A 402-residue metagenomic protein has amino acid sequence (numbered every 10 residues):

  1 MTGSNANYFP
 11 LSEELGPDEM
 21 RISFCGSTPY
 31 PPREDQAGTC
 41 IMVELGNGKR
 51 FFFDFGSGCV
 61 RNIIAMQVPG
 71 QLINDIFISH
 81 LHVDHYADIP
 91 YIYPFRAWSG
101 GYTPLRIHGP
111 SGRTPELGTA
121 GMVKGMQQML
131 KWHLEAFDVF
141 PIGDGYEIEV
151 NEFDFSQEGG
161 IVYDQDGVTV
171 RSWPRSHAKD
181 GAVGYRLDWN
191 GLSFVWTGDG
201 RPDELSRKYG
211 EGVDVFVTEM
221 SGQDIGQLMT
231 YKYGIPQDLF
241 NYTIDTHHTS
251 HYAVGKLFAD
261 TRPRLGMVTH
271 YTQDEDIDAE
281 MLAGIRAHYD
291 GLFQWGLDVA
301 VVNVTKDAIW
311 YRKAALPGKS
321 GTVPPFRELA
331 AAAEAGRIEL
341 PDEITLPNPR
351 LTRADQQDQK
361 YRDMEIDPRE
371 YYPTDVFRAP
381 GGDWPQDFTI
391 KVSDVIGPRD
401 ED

Functional and structural regions predicted by a protein language model:
M1-V195, E204, A279-I309, R327-L329 (+2 more regions): Binuclear metal-dependent hydrolase catalytic cores
R175, G222-Q223, L340: Short glycine-rich anion-binding loops that position phosphate/pyrophosphate groups of nucleotides and phosphorylated
G184, N190-S193, R201-A300, G397-E401: Cap/insert and terminal regions of metallo-dependent hydrolase folds
Y311-P325: A polyampholytic, Gly/Pro-enriched intrinsically disordered region
E334-E339: Protein-protein interaction and targeting regions used for scaffolding, dimerization, and localization
